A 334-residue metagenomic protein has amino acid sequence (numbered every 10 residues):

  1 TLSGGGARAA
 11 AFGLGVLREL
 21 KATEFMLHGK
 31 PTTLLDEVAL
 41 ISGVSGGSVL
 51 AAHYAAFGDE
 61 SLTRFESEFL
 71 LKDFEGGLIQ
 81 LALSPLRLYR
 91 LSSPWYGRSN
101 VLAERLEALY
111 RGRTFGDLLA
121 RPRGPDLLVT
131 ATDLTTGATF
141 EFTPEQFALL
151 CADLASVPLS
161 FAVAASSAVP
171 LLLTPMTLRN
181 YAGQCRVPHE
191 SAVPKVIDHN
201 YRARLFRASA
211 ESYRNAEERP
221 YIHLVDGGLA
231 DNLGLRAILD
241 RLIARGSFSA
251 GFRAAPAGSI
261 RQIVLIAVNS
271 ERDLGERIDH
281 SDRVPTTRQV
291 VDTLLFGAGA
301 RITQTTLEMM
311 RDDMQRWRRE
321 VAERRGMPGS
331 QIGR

Functional and structural regions predicted by a protein language model:
G6-Y96, N100, T143-C151: Patatin-like phospholipase
R8, L71, E75-S93, A108 (+1 more regions): Active-site gating loop/helix substructures
R8-A11, L50-A52, A138, D231-G234 (+1 more regions): Extracytoplasmic/secreted cell-surface and envelope-processing proteins
A11-E19, T33, V49, G97 (+7 more regions): Extracytoplasmic/secreted proteins, especially bacterial periplasmic and envelope-associated proteins
M26-L40, T114-G124, T174-M176, A250-A254: Surface-exposed patches in mature extracellular/periplasmic domains of secreted proteins
L102-L118: Conserved N-terminal structural segment that caps and organizes enzyme catalytic cores in eukaryotes
R207-H223, L229, L235-R334: Terminal low-complexity/disordered tails
